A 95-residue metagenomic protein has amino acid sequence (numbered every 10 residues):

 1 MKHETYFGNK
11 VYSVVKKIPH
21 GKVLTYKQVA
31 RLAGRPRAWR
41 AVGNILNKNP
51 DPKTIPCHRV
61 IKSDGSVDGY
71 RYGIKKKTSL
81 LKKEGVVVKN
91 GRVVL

Functional and structural regions predicted by a protein language model:
M1-L95: Nucleic acid-binding interface residues in structured DNA/RNA-binding domains, emphasizing the DNA-engaging scaffolds
